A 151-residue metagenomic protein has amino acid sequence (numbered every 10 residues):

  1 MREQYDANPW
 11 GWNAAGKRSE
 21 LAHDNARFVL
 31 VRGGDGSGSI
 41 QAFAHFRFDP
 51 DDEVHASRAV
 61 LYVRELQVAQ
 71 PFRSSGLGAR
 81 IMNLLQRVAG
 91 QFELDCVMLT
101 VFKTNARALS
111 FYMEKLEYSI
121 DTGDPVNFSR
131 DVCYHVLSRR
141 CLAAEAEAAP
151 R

Functional and structural regions predicted by a protein language model:
M1-P71, M82, R87-Q91, R139-A146 (+1 more regions): Acetyl-CoA-dependent GNAT
D24, S39-I40, T104, R130-Y134: The conserved glycine-aromatic submotif of the RRM
Y62, L109-M113: A six-helix transmembrane bundle that forms the core substrate pathway of small-molecule transporters
A69-N83, K103-S110: Conserved glycine-rich acetyl-CoA-binding loop
G76, E93, L116-E117: Short glycine-rich hinge loops at helix-strand junctions in the catalytic core of two-component histidine kinases
A89-T100: Conserved GNAT acetyl-CoA-binding A-motif
M98-T100, M113-V136: Conserved catalytic-core motifs of GNAT/GCN5-like acyltransferases
